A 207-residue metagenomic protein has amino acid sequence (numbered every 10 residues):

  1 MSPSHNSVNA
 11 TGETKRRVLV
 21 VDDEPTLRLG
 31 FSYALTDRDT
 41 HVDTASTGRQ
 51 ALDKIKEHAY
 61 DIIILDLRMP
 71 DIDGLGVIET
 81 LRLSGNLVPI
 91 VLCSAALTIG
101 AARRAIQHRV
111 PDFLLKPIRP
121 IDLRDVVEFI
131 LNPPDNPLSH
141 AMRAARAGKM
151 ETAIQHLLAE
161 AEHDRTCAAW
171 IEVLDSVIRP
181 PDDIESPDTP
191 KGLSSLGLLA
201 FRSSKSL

Functional and structural regions predicted by a protein language model:
P25-D43, L83: Two-component/phosphorelay signaling modules centered on CheY-like receiver
T47, D73-G76: Acidic catalytic/metal-coordinating carboxylates
D53, L75-L87: Short amphipathic alpha-helix used as the core "switch/output" element in two-component signaling
H58-I64: Active-site beta3 strand of CheY-like receiver
D66, S94: Active-site residues of response regulator receiver
M69: Receiver (REC) domain active-site loop signature in two-component systems and cognate sites in sensor histidine kinases
G76, L97-D112: Alpha4 helix (beta4-alpha4-beta5 surface) of REC/receiver domains from two-component response regulators
G100, I118-V127, T152: C-terminal output helix
